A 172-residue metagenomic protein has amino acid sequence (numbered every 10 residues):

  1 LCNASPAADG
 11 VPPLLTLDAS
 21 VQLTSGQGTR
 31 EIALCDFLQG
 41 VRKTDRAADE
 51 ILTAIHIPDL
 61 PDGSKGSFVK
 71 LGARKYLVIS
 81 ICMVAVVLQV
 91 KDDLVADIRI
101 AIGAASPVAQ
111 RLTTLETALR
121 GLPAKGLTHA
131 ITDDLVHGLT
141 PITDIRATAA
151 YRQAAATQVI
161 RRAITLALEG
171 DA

Functional and structural regions predicted by a protein language model:
L1-A172: C-terminal structural segment of proteins
